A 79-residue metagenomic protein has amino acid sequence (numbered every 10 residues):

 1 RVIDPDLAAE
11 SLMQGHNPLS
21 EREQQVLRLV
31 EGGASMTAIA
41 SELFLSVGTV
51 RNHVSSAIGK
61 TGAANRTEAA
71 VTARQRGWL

Functional and structural regions predicted by a protein language model:
R1-N17, E21: Short, flexible helix-to-coil linker/hinge segments that flank and couple to helix-turn-helix
L19, A63, W78: Hydrophobic patch in the ABC ATPase nucleotide-binding domain
S20, L27, R51: Conserved catalytic core of two-component sensor histidine kinases
Q24-Q25, E68: Pre-recognition alpha-helix immediately N-terminal to the DNA-recognition helix within helix-turn-helix or winged-helix
R28-G32, R74: Short, locally clustered residues in the helix-turn-helix/winged-helix DNA-binding domain
G33-E68: Recognition helix of helix-turn-helix DNA-binding domains
A73-L79: Intrinsically disordered, low-complexity basic tails/linkers immediately adjacent to helix-turn-helix/homeobox/MYB/SANT
